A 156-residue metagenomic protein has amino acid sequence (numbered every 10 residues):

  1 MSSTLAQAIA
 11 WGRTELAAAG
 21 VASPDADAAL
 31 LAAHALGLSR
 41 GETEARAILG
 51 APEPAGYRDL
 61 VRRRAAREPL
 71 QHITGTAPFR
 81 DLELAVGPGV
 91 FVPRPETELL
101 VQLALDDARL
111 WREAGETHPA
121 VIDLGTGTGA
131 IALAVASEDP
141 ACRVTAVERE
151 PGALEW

Functional and structural regions predicted by a protein language model:
M1-L49: Non-catalytic accessory regions of SAM-dependent methyltransferases
S2-S3, D25, A51-P54, F91-P95 (+1 more regions): Short, solvent-exposed loop/helix junctions and linker helices that flank or host conserved functional motifs
Q7-W11, D27, G56, E96-L99 (+2 more regions): Charged catalytic carboxylate motif
A18, A22, R64-R67, V147: Residues at alpha-helix boundaries and the short loops/turns that link adjacent helices
L30-D107: Conserved AdoMet
E96-W156: Conserved SAM/SAH cofactor-binding pocket of Class I
